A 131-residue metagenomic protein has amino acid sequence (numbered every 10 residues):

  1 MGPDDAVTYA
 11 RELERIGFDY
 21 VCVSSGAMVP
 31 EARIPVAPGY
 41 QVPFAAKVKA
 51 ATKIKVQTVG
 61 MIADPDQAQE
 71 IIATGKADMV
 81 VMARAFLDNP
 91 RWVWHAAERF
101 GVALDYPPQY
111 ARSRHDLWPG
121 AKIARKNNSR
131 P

Functional and structural regions predicted by a protein language model:
M1-P131: Flavin-dependent oxidoreductase catalytic cores
